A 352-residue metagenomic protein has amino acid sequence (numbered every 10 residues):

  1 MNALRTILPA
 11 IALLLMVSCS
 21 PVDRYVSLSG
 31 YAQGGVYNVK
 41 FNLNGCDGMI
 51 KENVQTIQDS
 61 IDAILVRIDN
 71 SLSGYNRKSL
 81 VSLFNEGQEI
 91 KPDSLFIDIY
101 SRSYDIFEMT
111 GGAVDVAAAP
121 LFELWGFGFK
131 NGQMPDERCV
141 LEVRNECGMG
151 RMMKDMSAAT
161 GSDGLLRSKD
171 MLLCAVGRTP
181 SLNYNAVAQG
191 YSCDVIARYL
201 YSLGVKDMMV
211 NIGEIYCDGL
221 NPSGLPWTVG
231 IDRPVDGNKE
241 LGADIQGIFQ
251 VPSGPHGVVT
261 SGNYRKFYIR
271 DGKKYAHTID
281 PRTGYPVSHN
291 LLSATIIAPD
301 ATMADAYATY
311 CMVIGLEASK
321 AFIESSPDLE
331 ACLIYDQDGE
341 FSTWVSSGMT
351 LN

Functional and structural regions predicted by a protein language model:
A3-I7, V17-N352: Mature catalytic core of soluble alpha/beta enzymes
I11-L15: Repetitive helical segments and hydrophobic/amphipathic motifs
